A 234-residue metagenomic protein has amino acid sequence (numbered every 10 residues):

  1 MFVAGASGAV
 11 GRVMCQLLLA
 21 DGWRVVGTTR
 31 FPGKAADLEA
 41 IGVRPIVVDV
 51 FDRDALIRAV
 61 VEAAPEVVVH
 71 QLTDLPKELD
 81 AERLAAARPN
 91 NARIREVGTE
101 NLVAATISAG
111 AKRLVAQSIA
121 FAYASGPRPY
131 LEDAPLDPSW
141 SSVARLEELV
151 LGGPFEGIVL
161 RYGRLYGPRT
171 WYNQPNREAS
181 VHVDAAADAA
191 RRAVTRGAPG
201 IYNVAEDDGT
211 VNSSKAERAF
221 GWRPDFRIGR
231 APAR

Functional and structural regions predicted by a protein language model:
M1-R24: N-terminal Rossmann NAD(P)H-binding glycine-rich loop of SDR-like oxidoreductase domains
V26, I46, I158: Conserved beta-strand positions in the Rossmann-like core of class I SAM-dependent methyltransferases
R30-E39, V43-E96: NAD(P)H-binding glycine-rich loop region in Rossmannoid oxidoreductase-like domains and their noncatalytic homologs
R44, V48, T195, T210-R234: C-terminal amphipathic/interface module of NAD(P)-dependent oxidoreductases and related NAD-binding regulators
L79-P138: Conserved Rossmann-fold NAD(P)-dependent oxidoreductase catalytic core, especially the SDR/UDP-sugar
G98-L102, T106, L146, V150 (+1 more regions): Hydrophobic positions on the long internal alpha-helix of Rossmann-like NAD(P)-dependent oxidoreductase domains
R113, Q117-A122, R145-P168: Conserved beta-loop-beta element that borders a ligand/cofactor-binding pocket
L165-R169, R177-Y202, E206-D207: Alpha-helical substrate-binding/gating segment
